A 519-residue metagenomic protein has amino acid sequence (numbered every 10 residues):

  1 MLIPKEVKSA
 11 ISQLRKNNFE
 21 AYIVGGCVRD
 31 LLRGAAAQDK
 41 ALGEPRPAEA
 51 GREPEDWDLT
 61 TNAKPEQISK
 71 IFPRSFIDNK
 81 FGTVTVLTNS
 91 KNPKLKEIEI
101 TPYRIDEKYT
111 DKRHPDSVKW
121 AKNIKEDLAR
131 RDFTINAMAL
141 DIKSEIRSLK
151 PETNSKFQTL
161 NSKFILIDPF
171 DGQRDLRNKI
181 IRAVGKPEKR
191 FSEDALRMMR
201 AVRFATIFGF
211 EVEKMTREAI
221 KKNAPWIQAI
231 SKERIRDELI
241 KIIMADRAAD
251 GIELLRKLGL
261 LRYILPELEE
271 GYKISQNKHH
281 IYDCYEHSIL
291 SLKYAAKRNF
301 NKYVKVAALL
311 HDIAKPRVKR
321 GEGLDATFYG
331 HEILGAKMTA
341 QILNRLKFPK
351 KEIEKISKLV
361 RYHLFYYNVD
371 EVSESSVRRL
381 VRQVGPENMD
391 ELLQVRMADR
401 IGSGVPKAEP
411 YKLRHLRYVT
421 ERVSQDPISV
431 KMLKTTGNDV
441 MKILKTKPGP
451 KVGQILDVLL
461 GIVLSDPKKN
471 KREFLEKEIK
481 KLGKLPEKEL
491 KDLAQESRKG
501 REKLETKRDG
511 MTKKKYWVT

Functional and structural regions predicted by a protein language model:
M1-T519: Catalytic cores of the polymerase beta-like nucleotidyltransferase superfamily and closely associated nucleotide
